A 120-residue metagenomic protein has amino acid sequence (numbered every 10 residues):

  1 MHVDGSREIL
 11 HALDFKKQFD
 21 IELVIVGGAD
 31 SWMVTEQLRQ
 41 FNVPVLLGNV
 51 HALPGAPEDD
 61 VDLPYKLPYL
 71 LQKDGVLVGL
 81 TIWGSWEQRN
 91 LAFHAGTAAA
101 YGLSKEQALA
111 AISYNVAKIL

Functional and structural regions predicted by a protein language model:
M1-P64, G79, I119-L120: Active-site core of metal-dependent hydrolases
R39, G48-H51, P57-L120: His/Asp/Glu-enriched, well-ordered alpha-helical/loop segment that forms or immediately abuts the divalent-metal
